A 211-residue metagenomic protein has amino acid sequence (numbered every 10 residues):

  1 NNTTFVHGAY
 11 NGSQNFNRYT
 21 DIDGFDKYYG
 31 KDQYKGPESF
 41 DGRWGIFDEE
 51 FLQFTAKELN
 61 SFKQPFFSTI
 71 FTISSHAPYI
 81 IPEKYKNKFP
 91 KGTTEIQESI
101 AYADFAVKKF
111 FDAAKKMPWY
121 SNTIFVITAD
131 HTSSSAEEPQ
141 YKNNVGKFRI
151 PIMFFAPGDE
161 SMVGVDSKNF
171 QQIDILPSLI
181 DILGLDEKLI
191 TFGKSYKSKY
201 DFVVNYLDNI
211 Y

Functional and structural regions predicted by a protein language model:
N1-Y211: Solvent-exposed soluble domains appended to multi-pass membrane proteins
